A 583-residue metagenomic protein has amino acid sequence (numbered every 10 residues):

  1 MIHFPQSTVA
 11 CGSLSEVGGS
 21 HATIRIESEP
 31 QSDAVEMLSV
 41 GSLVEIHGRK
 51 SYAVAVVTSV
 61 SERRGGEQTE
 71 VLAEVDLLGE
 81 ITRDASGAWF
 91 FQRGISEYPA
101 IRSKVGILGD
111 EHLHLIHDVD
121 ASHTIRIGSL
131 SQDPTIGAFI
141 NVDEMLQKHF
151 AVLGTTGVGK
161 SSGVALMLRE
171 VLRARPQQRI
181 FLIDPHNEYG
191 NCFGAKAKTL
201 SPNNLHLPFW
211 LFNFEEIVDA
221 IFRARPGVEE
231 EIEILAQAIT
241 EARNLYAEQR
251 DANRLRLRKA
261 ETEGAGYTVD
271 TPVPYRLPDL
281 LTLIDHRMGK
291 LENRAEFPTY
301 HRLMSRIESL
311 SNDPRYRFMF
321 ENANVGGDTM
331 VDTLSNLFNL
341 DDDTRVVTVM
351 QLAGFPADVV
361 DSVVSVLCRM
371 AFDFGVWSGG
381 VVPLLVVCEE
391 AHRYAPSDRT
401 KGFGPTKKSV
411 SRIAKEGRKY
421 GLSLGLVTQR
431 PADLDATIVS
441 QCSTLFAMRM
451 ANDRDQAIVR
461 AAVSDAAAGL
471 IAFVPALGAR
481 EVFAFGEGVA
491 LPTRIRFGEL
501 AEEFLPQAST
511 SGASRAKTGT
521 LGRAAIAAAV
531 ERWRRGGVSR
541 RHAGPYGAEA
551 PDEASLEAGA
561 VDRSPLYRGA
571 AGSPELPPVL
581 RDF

Functional and structural regions predicted by a protein language model:
M1-L153, G379-V382: Basic- and hydrophobic-enriched, low-structure N-terminal and domain-boundary segments that flank ATP-binding catalytic
T124-L207, A484, S514-A516, A527 (+2 more regions): Glycine-rich phosphate-binding loop of nucleotide-binding enzymes
F150, M350, G425: Conserved beta-strand position immediately N-terminal to the Walker
Q177-I180, T344-V347, V381-L385, Y420-G425: Loop/turn-to-beta-strand initiation segments
N187-F193, A197, F209-S409: P-loop NTPase motor domains
R223, S411-E416, Y420-R496: Conserved ATP-driven motor cores of ASCE-family P-loop NTPases powering translocation/secretion/packaging/pilus
I232-R254, A472-E503: Conserved AAA+ ATPase small/helical "lid" subdomain
Y275, L283, A479-F583: Conserved P-loop NTPase motor module
